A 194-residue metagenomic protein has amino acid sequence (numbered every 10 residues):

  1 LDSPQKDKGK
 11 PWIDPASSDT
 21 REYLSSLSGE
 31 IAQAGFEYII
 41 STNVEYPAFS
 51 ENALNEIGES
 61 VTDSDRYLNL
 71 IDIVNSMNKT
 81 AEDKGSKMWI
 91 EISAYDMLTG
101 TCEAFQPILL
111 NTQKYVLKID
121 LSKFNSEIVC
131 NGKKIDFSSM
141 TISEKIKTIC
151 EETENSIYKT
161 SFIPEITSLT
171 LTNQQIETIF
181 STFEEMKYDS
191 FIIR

Functional and structural regions predicted by a protein language model:
L1-G29: Active-site-adjacent "subsite" loops/lids of carbohydrate-active enzymes
D14-E22, S64-I71, M140-S143: Soluble non-cytosolic domains of exported or imported proteins
D19-L27, G35, N69-D72, S76 (+3 more regions): Extracytoplasmic/secreted proteins, especially bacterial periplasmic and envelope-associated proteins
S25-E37, T101-N111, I149-E154, T182: Short amphipathic alpha-helices and their capping/turn segments at secondary-structure boundaries
F36-E37, V44, T112, Y188: A structural motif
E37-L68: Active-site-proximal loop/short-helix segments that contain or immediately flank catalytic acid/base residue(s)
I40-S41, Y67-C102, E154-L171: Aromatic-lined carbohydrate-recognition surfaces of secreted/lumenal glycan-active proteins
T112-E127, K133-R194: Substrate-binding cleft of secreted/luminal carbohydrate-active enzymes
